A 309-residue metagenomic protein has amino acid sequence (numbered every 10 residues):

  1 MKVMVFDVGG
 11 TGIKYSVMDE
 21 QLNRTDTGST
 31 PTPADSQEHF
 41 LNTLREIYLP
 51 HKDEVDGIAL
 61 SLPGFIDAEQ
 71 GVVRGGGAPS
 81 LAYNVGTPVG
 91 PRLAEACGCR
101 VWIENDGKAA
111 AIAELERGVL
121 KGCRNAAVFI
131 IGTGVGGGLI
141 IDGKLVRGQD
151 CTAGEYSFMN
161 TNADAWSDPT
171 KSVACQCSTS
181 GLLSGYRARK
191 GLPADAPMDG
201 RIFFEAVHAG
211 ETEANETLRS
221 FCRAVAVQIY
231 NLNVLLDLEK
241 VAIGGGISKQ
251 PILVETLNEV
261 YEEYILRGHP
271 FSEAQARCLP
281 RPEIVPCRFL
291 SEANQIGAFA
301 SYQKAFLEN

Functional and structural regions predicted by a protein language model:
M1-G57, A68-V72, E95-C99, E116-G122 (+1 more regions): ATP-binding/phosphotransfer module of carbohydrate and carboxylate kinases, centering on a glycine-rich
D7, A59-P63, V128-G134: Short beta-strand segments
D19, L62, I141-D142: A cytosolic small-molecule/anion-sensing beta-strand core signal
P31-P33, L81, T152-E155: A short acidic/small-residue loop/turn micro-motif
G71-V85: A charged helix-plus-loop insertion that forms the helical arch/lid used to bind and gate nucleic-acid substrates
G90, C99-A126: Conserved phosphate-binding catalytic cores of ATP/NTP-utilizing and phosphoryl-transfer enzymes
D106, G132, A298: Active-site glycine-centered loops adjacent to acidic/histidine catalytic or metal-binding residues that shape
K121-C177: Glycine-rich phosphate-binding loop of actin/hexokinase-like ATP-binding domains
